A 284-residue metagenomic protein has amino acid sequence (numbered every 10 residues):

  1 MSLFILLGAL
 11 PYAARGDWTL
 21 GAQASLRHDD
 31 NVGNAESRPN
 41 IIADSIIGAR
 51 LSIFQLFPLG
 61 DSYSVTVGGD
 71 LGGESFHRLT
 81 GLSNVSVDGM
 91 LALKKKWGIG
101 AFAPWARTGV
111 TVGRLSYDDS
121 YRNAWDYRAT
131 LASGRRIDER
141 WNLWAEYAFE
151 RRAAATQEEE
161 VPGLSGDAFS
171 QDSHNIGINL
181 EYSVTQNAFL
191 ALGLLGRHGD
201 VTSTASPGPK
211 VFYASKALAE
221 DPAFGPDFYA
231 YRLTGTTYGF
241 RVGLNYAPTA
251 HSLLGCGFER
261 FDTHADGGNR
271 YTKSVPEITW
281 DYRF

Functional and structural regions predicted by a protein language model:
A14-P58: Short glycine/proline- and aromatic-enriched beta-strand/turn motifs that initiate or cap beta-hairpins
W18, G60-V65, G98-A106, E139-A145 (+3 more regions): Repeated loop/turn-to-beta-strand initiation elements of outer-membrane beta-barrel proteins
A24-L26, A49-F57, G89-K95, A129-R135 (+4 more regions): Residues on the lipid-exposed face of transmembrane beta-strands in outer-membrane beta-barrel proteins
A24-V32, Q55, L71-H77, K95 (+7 more regions): Transmembrane beta-strands of outer-membrane beta-barrel pores
D29-A35, F76-T80, L115-Y121, R152-E158 (+6 more regions): Outer-membrane beta-barrel proteins
P39-S45, L79-D88, D119-D126, L164-D172 (+2 more regions): Replace "Gram-negative outer membrane beta-barrel proteins" with "bacterial and organellar outer membrane beta-barrel
T130-G225: Detector for outer-membrane/organellar transmembrane beta-barrel domains, recognizing the amphipathic beta-strand
E181, N187-N269, E277-R283: Outer membrane beta-barrel transmembrane domains
